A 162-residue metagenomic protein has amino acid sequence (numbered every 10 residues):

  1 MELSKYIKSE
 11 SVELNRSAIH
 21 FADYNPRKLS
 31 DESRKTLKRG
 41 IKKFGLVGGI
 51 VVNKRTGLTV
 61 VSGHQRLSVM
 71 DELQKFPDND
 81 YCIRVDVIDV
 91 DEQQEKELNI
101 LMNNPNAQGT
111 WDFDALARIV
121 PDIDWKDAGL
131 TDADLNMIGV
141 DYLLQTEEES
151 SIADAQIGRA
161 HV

Functional and structural regions predicted by a protein language model:
M1-L37: N-terminal leader or domain-start segments enriched in small/polar residues
E2-E10, R34, K75-C82, N104-R159: Alpha-helical interaction elements
S4-L14, K38, K42-A107: A short, basic-hydrophobic beta/loop patch
I19, I41, L116: A residue-level signal for conserved active-site and pocket-lining positions in enzyme catalytic cores
S30, D91-Q93, T131: Ser/Thr-centered flexible coil motifs
